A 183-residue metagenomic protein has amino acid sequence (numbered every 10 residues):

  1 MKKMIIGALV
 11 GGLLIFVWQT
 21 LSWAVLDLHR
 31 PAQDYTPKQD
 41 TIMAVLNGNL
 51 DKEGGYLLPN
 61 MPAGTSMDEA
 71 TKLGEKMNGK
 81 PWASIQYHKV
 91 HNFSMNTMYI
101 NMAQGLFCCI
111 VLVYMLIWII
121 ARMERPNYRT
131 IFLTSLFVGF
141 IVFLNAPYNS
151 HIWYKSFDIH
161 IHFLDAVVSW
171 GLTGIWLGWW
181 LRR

Functional and structural regions predicted by a protein language model:
M1-A32, Y128, S169, T173-R183: Internal alpha-helical transmembrane segments
K3-M4, A8, I120-F140: Internal alpha-helical transmembrane segments of multi-pass membrane proteins
F16-E69: Aromatic-rich transmembrane-lumenal/periplasmic boundary elements in polytopic membrane proteins
F16-T20, G139-P147: Aromatic-anchored segments of alpha-helical transmembrane domains
N60-C109: Individual transmembrane alpha-helix segments
T97-M123, G171: Selective detector of the "anchor" transmembrane alpha-helix that sits immediately C-terminal
Y148-K155: Juxtamembrane "helix-exit" motif on the non-cytosolic side of transmembrane helices
K155-V167: Non-cytosolic membrane-interface motifs at loop->transmembrane helix junctions
